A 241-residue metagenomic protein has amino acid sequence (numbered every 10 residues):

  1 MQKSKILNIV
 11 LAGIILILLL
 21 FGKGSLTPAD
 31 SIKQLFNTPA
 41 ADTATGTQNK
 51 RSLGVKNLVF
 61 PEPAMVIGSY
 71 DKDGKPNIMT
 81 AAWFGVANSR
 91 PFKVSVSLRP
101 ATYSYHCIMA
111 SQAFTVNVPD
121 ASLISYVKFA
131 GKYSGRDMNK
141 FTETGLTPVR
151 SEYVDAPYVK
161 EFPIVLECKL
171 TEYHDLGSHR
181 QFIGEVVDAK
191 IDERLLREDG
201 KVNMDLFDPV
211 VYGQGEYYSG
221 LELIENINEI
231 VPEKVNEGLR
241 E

Functional and structural regions predicted by a protein language model:
M1-I14: N-terminal Sec-pathway targeting helices
N8, L19-L20, G24-E241: Basic, polyanion-binding surface patches
